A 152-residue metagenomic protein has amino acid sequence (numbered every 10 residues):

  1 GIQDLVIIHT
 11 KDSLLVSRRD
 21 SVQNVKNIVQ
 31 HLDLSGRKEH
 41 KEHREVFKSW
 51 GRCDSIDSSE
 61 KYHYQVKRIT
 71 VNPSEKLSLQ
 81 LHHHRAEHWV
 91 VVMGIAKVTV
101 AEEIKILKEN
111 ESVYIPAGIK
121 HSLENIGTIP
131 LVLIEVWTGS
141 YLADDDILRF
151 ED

Functional and structural regions predicted by a protein language model:
G1-V90, I95-V113, H121, L142 (+1 more regions): Left-handed beta-helix
H84, T128-I129: Short strand-connecting beta-turns/loops that link adjacent beta-strands
H88, V132-I134: PAS-family sensory domains
K120, P130-V132: Short, conserved beta-strand segments of beta-strand-rich sandwich/propeller modules, principally
L123-G127: Asparagine-centered strand-capping/turn motif at beta-strand->loop junctions
I134-L142: C-terminal structural segments of small proteins and small subunits
